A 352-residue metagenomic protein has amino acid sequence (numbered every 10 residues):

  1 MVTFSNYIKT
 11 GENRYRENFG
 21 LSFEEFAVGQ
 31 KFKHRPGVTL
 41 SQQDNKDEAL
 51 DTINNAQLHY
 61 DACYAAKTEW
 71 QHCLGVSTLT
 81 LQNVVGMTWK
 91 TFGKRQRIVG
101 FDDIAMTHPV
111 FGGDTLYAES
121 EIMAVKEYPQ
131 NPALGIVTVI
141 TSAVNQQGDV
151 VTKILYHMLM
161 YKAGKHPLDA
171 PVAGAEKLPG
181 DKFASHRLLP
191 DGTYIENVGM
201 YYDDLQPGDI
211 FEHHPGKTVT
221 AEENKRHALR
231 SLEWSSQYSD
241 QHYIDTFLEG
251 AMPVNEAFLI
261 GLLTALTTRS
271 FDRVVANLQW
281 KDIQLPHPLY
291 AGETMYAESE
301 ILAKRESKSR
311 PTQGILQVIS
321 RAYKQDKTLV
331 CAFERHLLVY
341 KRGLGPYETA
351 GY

Functional and structural regions predicted by a protein language model:
V2-F101, T152, A163-W280, L344-Y352: Hot-dog-fold acyl-thioester-processing enzymes
V2-V28, F111-T193, N197-D203, L289-E293 (+1 more regions): HotDog/MaoC-like acyl-thioester-processing domains
Y64, A105-M106, Y117, G148 (+4 more regions): Low-complexity, compositionally biased segments
F101-H108, M123-A124, A276, W280-H287: A cross-kingdom feature marking solvent-exposed beta-strand/loop segments within repeated, beta-rich binding/scaffold
